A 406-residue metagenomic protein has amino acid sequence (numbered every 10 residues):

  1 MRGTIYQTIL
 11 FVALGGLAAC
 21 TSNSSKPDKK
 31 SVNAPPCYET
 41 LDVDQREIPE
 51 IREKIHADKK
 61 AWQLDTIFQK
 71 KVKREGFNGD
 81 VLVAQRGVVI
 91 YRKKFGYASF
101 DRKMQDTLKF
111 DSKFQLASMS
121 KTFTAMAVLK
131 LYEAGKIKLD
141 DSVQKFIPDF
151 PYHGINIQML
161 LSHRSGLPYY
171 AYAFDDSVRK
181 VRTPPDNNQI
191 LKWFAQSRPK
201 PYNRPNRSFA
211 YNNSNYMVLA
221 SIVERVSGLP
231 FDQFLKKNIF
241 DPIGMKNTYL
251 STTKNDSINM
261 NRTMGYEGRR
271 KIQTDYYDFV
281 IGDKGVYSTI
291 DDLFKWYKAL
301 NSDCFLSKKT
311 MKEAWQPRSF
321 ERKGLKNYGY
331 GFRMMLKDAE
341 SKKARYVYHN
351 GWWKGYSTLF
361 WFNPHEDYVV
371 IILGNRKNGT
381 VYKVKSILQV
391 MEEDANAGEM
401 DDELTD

Functional and structural regions predicted by a protein language model:
M1-I9: Bacterial N-terminal signal peptides that target proteins for export
A18-A19: C-terminal motif of bacterial Sec signal peptides marking the signal peptidase cleavage site
S22-S25, K54-D58, K337-A339, K377-D406: Short, gly/Ser/Thr-rich active-site loops of penicillin-recognizing serine hydrolases
S24-P35: Short, low-complexity, disordered segments immediately C-terminal to signal peptides in bacterial exported proteins
T40-D44, I48, Q85-R86, Y97-N212 (+1 more regions): Active-site-proximal loop and beta-strand segments within enzyme catalytic domains
E53-F114, K138-D140: Short, conserved catalytic-motif segment at the N-terminal edge
I155-W352: Short, surface-exposed loop or secondary-structure junction motifs that flank catalytic or metal-binding residues
S357-R376: Short, well-ordered beta-strand elements
